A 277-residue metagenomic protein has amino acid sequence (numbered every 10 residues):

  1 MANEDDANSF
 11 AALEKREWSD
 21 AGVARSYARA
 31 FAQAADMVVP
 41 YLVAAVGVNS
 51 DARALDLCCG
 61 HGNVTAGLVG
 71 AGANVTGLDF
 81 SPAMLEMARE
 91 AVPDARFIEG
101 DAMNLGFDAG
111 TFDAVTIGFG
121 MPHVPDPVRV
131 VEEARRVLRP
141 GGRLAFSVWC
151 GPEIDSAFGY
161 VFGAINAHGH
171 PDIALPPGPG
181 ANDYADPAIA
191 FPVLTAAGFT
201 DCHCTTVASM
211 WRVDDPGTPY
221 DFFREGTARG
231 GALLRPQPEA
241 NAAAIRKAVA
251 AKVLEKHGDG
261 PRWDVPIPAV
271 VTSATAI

Functional and structural regions predicted by a protein language model:
A2-N49, N63-G67, A71, M84-M87 (+1 more regions): Conserved class I S-adenosyl-L-methionine
N3-A7, K15, A34, H61-N63 (+1 more regions): Conserved Class I S-adenosyl-L-methionine
V43, A66-V69, V128-R135, F162: A structural alpha-helix within SAM-dependent methyltransferase catalytic domains
R53-L105, A114, R129: Class I SAM-dependent methyltransferase SAM/SAH-binding core
D113-P127, C150: A short SAM/SAH-binding and catalytic strip from SAM-dependent methyltransferases
R136, P140-D214, G230: Conserved catalytic/acceptor-binding region of the Class I
